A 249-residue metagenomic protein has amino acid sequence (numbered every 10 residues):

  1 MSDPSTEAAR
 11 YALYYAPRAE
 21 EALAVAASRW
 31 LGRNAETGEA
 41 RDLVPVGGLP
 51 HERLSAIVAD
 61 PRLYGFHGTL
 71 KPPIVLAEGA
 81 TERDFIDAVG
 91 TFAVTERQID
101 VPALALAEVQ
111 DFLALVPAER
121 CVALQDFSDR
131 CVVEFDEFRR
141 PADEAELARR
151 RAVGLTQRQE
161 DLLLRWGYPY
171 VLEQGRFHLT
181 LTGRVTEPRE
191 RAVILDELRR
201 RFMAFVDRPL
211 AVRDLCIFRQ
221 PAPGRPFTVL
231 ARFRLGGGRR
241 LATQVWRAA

Functional and structural regions predicted by a protein language model:
M1-V109, V122, D126-P209, A222-A249: Basic, often amphipathic N-terminal segments
A211-R219: Small/polar glycine-rich anion-binding or flexible loop at a beta-alpha turn
